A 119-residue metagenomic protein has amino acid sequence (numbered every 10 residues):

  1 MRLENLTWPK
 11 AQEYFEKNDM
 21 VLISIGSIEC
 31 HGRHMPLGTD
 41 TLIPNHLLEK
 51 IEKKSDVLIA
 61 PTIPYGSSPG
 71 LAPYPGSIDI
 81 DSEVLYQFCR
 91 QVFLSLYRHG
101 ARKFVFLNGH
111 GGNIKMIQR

Functional and structural regions predicted by a protein language model:
M1-P36: Active-site and ligand/interface coordination hotspots across diverse enzymes and nucleic-acid-associated assemblies
E4-L6, Y65-R119: Active-site histidine-anchored catalytic micro-motif
I25-G26, T62-P64: Short loop/turn segments at strand-loop or loop-helix junctions that form parts of catalytic or ligand-binding pockets
M35-T41, P73-G76: Glycine-rich loop at the start of a catalytic domain that most often binds anionic cofactors/ligands
G38-E52: Short catalytic helix/loop segments, enriched in acidic residues and glycine and frequently bearing histidine
V57, I63-G66: Short glycine-enriched loops at secondary-structure junctions
